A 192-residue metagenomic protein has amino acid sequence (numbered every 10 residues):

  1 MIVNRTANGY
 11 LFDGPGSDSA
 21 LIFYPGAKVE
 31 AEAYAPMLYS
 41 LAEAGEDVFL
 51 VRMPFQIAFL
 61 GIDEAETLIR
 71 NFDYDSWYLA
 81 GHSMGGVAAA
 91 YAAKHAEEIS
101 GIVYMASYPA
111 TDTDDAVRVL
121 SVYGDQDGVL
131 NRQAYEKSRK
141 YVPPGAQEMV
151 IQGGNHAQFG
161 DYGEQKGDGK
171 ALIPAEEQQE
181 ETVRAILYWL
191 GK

Functional and structural regions predicted by a protein language model:
D18-G26: Short beta-strand element of the alpha/beta-hydrolase
M37, L130-Y141: Short alpha-helix in the alpha/beta-hydrolase fold that links the catalytic acid
L38-A58: Conserved alpha/beta-hydrolase
A80-A89: Gly/Ala-rich beta-loop-alpha elbow adjacent to hydrolase catalytic centers
D115, S121-D127: Short beta-strand/loop motif that positions the catalytic acidic residue of the alpha/beta-hydrolase fold
V142-K166: Catalytic histidine neighborhood in serine/cysteine hydrolases with alpha/beta-hydrolase-type architecture
K166-K192: Catalytic active-site module of serine/aspartate enzymes centered on a nucleophile-bearing elbow/loop
